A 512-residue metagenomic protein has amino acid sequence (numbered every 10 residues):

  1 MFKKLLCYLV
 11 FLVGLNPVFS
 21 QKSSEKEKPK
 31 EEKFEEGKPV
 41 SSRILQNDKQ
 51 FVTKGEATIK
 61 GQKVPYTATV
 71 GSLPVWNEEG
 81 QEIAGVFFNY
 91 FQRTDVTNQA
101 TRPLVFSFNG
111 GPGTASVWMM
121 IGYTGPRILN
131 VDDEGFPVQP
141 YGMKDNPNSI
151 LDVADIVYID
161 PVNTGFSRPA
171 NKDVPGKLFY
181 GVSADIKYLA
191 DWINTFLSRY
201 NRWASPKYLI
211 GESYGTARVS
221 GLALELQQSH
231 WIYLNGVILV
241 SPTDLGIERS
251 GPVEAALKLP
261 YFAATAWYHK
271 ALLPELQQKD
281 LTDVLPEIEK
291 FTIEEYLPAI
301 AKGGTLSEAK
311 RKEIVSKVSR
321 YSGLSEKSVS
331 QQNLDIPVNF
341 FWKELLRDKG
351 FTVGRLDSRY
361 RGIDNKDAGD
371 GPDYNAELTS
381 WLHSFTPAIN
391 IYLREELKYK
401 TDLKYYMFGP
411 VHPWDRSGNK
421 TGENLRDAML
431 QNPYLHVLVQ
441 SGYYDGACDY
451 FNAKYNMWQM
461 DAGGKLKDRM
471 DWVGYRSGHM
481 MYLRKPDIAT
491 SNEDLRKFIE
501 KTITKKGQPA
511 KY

Functional and structural regions predicted by a protein language model:
K22-K38, G80-Y180, W458: N-terminal cap/lid subdomain of alpha/beta-hydrolase-fold enzymes
G125-N130, Q227-R320: A catalytic-pocket lid/entrance helix-loop region that shapes and gates access to the active site across common
L151, P161, F179-L197: Alpha/beta-hydrolase active-site loop
R202-Y214: Alpha/beta-hydrolase fold nucleophile elbow
G211-L224: Glycine-rich nucleophile elbow surrounding the catalytic serine of serine-hydrolase chemistry
G303-C448: Alpha/beta-hydrolase fold catalytic core
L435, D449-Q459: Short alpha-helix in the alpha/beta-hydrolase fold that links the catalytic acid
R476-D487: Catalytic histidine-centered segment of alpha/beta-hydrolase-like enzymes
